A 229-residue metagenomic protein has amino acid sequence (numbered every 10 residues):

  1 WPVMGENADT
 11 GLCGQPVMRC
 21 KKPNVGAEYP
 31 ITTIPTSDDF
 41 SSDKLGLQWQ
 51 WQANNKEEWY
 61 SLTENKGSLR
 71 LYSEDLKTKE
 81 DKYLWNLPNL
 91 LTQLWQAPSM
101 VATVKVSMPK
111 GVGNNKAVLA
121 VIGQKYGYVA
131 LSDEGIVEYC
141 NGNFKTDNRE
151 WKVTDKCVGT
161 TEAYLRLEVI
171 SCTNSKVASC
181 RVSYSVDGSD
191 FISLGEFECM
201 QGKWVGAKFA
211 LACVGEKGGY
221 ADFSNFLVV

Functional and structural regions predicted by a protein language model:
W1-V229: Extracellular glycan-recognition regions
